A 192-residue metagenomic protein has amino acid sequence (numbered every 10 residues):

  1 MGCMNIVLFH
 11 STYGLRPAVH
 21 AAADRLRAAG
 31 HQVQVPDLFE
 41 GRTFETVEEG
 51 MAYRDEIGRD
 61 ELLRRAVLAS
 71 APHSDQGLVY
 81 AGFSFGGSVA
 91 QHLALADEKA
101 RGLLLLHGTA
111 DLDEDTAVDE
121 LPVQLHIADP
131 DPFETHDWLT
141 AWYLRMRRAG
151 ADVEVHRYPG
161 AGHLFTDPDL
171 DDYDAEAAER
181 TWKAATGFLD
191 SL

Functional and structural regions predicted by a protein language model:
G2-D75, L164-T166: Serine-hydrolase catalytic machinery in alpha/beta-hydrolase-like enzymes
H73-F83: Alpha/beta-hydrolase fold nucleophile elbow
G82-G86, A90: Gly/Ala-rich beta-loop-alpha elbow adjacent to hydrolase catalytic centers
K99-T109: A conserved short beta-strand
V118-V123, G150-D152: Short, proline-enriched alpha-helix->beta-strand connector loops that line the catalytic pocket of alpha/beta-hydrolase
L125-I127: Short beta-strand/loop motif that positions the catalytic acidic residue of the alpha/beta-hydrolase fold
P132-W138: Conserved alpha/beta-hydrolase "acid-adjacent" motif
D152-L192: C-terminal catalytic histidine-bearing segment of alpha/beta-hydrolase fold enzymes
